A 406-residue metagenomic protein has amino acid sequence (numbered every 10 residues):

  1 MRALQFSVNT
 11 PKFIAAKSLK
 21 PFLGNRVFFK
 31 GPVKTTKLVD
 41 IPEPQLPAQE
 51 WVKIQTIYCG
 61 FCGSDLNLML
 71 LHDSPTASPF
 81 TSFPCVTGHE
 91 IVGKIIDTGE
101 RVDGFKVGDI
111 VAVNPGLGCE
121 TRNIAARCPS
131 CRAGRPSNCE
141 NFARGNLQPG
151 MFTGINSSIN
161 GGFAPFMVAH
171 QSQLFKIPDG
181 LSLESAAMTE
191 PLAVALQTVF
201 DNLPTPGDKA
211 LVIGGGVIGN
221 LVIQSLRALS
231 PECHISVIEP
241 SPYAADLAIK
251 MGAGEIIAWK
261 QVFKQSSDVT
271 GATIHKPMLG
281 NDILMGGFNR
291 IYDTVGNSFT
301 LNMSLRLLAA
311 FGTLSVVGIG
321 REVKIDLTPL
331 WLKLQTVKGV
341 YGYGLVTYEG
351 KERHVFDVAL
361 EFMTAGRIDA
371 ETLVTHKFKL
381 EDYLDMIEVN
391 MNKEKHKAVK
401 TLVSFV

Functional and structural regions predicted by a protein language model:
M1-E90, P165, V406: Short N-terminal strand-loop motif that marks the start of NAD(P)H/FAD-dependent oxidoreductase cofactor-binding domains
P11, K17, L279, N302-L305 (+1 more regions): C-terminal hydrophobic helical "lid"/dimerization subdomain of Rossmann-like NAD(P)H-dependent oxidoreductases
P42-C59, S74-R132, P178-G180: Glycine-rich beta-strand-centered segment in the early N-terminal region that forms part of a ligand/cofactor-binding
S78-F80, H89, C119-I213: NAD(P)H dinucleotide-binding glycine-rich loop of Rossmann-like/cofactor-binding domains, especially the beta1-alpha1
P191, G214-I218, I319: Glycine-rich Rossmann-fold phosphate-binding loop(s) that bind the pyrophosphate of adenine dinucleotide cofactors
K209-G215, R227-L301: Adenosine-nucleotide cofactor-binding segment
T270-N281, M285, K324-H376, L384-D385: C-terminal substrate-binding/catalytic core of Rossmann-like NAD(P)-dependent dehydrogenases/reductases
R306-K324, V337-K338: ADP-ribose/adenylate-binding Rossmann-like module
